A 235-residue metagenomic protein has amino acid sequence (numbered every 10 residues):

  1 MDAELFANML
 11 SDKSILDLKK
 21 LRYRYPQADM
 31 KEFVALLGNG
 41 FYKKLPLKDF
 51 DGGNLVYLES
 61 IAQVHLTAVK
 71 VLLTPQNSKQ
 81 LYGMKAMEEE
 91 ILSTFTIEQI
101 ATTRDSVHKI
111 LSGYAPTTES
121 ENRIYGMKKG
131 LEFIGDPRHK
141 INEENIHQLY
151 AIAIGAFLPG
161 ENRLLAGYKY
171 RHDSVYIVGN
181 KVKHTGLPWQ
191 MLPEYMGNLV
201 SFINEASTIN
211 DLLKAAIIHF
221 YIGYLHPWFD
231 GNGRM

Functional and structural regions predicted by a protein language model:
M1-M235: FIC/Doc superfamily catalytic core
